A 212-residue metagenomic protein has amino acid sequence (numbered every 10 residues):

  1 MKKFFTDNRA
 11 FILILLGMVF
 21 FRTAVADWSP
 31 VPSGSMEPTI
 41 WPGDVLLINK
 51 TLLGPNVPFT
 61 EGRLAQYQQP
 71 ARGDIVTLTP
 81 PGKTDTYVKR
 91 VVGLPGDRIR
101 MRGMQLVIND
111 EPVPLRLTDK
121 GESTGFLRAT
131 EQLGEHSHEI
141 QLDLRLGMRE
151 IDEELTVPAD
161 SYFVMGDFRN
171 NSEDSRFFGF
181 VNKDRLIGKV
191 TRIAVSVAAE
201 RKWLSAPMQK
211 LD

Functional and structural regions predicted by a protein language model:
K2-F5, A24-P30, G34-D212: Soluble "head" domains of membrane/secretory-pathway proteins
R9-A24: Hydrophobic membrane-insertion alpha-helices, especially the h-region of bacterial N-terminal signal peptides
